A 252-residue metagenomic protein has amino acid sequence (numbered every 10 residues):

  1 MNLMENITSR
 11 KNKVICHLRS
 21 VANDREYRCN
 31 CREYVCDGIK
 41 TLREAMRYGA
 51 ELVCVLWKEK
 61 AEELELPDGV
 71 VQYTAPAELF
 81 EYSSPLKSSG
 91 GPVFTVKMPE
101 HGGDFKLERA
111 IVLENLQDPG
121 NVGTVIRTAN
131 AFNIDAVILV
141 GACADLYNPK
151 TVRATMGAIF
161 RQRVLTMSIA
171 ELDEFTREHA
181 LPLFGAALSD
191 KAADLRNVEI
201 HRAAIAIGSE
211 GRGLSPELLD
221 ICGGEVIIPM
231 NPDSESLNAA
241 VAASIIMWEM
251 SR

Functional and structural regions predicted by a protein language model:
M1-A61, C143-A144: Boundary-proximal intrinsically disordered activation/regulatory segments immediately upstream of a helical core
N6-S9, Q72-P76, Q162-E171: Short acidic-hydrophobic, aromatic-tinged amphipathic segments that line or gate anion-handling sites
R47, T95, E100-S189: RNA substrate-binding interface of SAM-dependent RNA methyltransferases
L66-E78, E108, A192, H201-A204 (+1 more regions): Active-site regions of enzymes building and remodeling cell-envelope glycoconjugates
G69-K97: Glycine/small-residue-rich loop that forms an oxyanion/phosphate-binding "nest" at active or ligand-binding sites
A75-P76, E114, V140-G141, R163 (+1 more regions): Short beta->alpha connector loops at strand-helix junctions that form conserved, small/polar/Pro-enriched
F94, A131-F132, L146-F160, P216-R252: Structured adenosyl-cofactor binding patch, chiefly the S-adenosyl-L-methionine
F184-S234: Active-site/ligand-binding-proximal alpha/beta "capping" segment
